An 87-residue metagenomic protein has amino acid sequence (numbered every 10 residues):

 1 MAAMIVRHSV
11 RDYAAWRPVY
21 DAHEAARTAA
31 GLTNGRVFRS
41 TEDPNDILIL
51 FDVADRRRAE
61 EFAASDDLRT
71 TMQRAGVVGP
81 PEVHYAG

Functional and structural regions predicted by a protein language model:
M1-D66, T70, R74-G87: Short S/T/G/P-rich N-terminal loop/turn motif that feeds into the first structured element of a domain
